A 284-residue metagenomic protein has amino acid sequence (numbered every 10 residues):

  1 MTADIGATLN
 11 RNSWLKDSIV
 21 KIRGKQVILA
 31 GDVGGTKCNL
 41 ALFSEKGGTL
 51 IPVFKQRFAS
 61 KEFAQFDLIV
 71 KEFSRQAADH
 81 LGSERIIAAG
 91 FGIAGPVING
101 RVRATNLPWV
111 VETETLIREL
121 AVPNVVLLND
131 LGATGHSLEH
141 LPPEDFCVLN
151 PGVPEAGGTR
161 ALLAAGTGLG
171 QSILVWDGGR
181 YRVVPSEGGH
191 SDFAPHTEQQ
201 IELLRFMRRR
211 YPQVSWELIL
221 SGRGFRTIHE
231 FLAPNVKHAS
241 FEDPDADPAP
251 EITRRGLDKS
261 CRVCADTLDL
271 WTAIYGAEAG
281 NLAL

Functional and structural regions predicted by a protein language model:
T2-R85, E202-L284: ATP-binding/phosphotransfer module of carbohydrate and carboxylate kinases, centering on a glycine-rich
T8-R23, V126-R160: Conserved phosphate-binding catalytic cores of ATP/NTP-utilizing and phosphoryl-transfer enzymes
G31, N129, A165: Active-site flanking residues adjacent to catalytic metal/cofactor-binding acidic residues
T36-K37, G92-V97, G168-S172, S191: Gly/Ser/Thr-rich beta-alpha loop segments that engage phosphate groups in nucleotides
E45-T49, T105-V110, L141-L149, W176-V184: A glycine- and small-aliphatic-rich helix-loop capping segment at beta-alpha/alpha-beta transitions that lines
Q56-F58, V148, S191: Generic detection of short hydrophobic beta-strand segments and adjacent strand-loop junctions
D79-L127, G132-D145, L162: Short beta-strand-loop/turn "lid" adjacent to the catalytic site in phosphate-handling enzymes
L131, A161, T167-K237: Glycine-rich phosphate-binding loop plus the immediately following alpha-helix
